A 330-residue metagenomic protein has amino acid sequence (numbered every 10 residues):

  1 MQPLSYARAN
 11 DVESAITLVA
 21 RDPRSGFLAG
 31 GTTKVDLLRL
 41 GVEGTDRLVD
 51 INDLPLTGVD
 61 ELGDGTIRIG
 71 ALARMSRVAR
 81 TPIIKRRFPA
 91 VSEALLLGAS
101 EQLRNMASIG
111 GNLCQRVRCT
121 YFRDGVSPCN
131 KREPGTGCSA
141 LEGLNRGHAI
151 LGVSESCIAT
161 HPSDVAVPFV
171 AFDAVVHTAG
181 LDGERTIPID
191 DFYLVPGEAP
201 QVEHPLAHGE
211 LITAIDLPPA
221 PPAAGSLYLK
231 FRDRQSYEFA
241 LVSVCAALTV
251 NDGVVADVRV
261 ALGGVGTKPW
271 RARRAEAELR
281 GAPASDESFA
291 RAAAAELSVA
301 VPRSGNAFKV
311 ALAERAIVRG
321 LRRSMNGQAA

Functional and structural regions predicted by a protein language model:
M1-A330: C-terminal structural segment of proteins
